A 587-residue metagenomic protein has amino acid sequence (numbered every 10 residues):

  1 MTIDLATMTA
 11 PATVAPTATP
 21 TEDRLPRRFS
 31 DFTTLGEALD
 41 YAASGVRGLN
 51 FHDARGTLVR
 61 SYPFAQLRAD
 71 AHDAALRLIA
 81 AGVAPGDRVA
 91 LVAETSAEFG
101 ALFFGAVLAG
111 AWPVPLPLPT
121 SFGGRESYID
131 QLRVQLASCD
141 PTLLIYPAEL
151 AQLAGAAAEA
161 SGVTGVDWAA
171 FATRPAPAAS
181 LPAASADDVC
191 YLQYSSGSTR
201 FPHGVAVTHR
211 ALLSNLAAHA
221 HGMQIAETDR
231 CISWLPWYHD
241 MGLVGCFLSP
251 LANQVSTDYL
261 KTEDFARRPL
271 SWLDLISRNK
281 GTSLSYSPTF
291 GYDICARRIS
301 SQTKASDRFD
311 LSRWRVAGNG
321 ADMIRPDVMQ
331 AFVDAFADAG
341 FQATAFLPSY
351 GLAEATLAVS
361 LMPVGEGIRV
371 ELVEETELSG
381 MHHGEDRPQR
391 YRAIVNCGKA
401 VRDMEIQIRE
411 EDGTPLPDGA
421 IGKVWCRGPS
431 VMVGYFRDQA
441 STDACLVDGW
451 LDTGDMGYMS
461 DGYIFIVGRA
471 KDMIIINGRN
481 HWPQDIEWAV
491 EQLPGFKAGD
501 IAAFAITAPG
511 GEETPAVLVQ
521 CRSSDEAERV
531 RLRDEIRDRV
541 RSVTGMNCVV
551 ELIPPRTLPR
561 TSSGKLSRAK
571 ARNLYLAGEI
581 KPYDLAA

Functional and structural regions predicted by a protein language model:
M1-Y62, Q66-A81, P85, A109 (+1 more regions): N-lobe entry segment of adenylate-forming
R47, A176-Y194, R200-F201, N215 (+1 more regions): Conserved pre-ATP/AMP-binding loop-to-beta segment of ANL
L49-F104, S121-D130, A183, G204-L213: Conserved AMP-binding/adenylate-forming core of the ANL superfamily
A148-L153, D264, K280-A335, F346-A355 (+1 more regions): Adenylate-forming
L213-R230, D240-S283, R297-A305: Conserved AMP-binding/adenylation subdomain of ANL enzymes
S277, S285, A296, G428 (+3 more regions): AMP-binding/adenylate-forming catalytic core of the ANL superfamily
R315-A317, I324-Y463, K471-M473: Conserved AMP-binding/adenylate-forming
D500, F504-A505, A516-V517, R537-A587: Conserved C-terminal "lid"/linker of ANL adenylate-forming enzymes
